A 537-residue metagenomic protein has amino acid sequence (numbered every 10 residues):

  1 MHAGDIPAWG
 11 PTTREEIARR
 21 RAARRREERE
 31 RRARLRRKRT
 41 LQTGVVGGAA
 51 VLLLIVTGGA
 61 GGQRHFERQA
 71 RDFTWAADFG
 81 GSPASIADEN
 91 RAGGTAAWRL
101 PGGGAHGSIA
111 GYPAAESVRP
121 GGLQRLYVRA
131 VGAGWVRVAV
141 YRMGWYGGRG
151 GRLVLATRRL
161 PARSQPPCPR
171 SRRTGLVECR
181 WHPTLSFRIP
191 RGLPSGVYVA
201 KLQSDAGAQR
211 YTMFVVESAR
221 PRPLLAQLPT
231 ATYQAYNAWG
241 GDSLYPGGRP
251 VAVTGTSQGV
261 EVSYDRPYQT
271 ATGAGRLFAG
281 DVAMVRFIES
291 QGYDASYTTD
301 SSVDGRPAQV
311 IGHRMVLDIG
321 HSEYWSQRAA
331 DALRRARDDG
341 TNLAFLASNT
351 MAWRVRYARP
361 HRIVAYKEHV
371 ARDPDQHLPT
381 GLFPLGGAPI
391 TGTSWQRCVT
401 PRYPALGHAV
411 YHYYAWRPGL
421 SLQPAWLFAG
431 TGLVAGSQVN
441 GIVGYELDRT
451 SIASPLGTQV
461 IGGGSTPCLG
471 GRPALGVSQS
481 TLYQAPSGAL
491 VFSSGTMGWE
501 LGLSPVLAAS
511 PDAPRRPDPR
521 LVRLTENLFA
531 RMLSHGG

Functional and structural regions predicted by a protein language model:
M1-T40: Terminal targeting segments of Actinobacterial cell-envelope proteins
T40-G61: Secretory targeting and sorting signals
L54-D78: C-terminal region of N-terminal signal peptides and the immediate post-cleavage residues of exported proteins
W75-S108: Proline/serine/threonine-rich low-complexity linkers at boundaries of modular beta-sandwich domains
A110-Y146, G151-F214: Ligand-binding face of N-terminal immunoglobulin V-set domains in extracellular IgSF glycoproteins
A133-W135, A139-G144, G151-R159, A206-Q309: Aromatic-Pro/Gly-enriched surface loop or interdomain linker that acts as a lid/target-recognition segment
S164-C179, S186-R188, P194, G273-Y357 (+1 more regions): Helical hinge/lid and interdomain linker segments adjacent to catalytic or ligand-binding clefts that mediate domain
H361-P505, L521, R531, H535: Glycine-rich, aromatic-lined ligand/substrate-binding cores of catalytic and carbohydrate-binding domains
